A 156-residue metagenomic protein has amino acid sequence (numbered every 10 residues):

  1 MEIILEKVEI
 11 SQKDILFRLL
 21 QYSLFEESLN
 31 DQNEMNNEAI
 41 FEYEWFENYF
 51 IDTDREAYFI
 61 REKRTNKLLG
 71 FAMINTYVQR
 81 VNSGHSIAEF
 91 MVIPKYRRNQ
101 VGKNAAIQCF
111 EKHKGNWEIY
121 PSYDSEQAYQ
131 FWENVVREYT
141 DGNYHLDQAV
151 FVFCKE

Functional and structural regions predicted by a protein language model:
I3-R18, E27: A short beta-loop-alpha structural element at the N-terminal edge of CoA-dependent acyl/N-acetyltransferase catalytic
L24-F46: Conserved GNAT-fold acetyl-CoA-binding loop/helix
W45-F59: A short helix-loop-beta-strand connector motif used in the catalytic cores of GNAT acetyltransferases and, in some
F59, N66-T76, S86: Conserved beta-strand in the GNAT
R61-K63, F153-E156: Active-site beta-strand termini and strand-to-loop segments that position acidic
S83-P94: Conserved acetyl-CoA binding element of GNAT-fold acetyltransferases
V92, R98-E111: Conserved acetyl-CoA-binding loop-helix of GNAT-fold acetyltransferases
E118-E133, R137, H145-V150, C154: Conserved beta-strand-loop-alpha-helix junction that forms the acyl-donor binding cleft
